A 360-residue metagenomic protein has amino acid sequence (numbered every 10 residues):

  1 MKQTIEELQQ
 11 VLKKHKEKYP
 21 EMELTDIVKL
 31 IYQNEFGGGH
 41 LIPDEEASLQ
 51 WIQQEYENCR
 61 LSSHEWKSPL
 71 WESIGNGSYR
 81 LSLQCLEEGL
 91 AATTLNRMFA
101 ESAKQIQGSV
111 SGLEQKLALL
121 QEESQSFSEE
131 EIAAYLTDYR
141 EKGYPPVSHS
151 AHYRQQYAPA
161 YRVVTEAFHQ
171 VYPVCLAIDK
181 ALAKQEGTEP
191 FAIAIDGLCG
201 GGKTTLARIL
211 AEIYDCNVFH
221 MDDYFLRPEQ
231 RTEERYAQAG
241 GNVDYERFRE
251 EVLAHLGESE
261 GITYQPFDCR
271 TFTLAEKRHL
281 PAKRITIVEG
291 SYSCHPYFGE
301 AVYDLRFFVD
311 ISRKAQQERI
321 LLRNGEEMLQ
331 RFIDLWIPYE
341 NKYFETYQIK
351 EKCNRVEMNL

Functional and structural regions predicted by a protein language model:
M1-Y153: Long, basic/Gly/Ser/Thr-rich N-terminal segments that mediate initial subcellular attachment or targeting
L86-G89, N96-V110, A118, E233-Q238 (+1 more regions): A glycine- and Lys/Arg-enriched "phosphate-lid" helix/loop adjacent to the NTP-binding pocket of small-molecule kinases
Q156-Q185: N-terminal pre-Walker A segment at the start of P-loop NTPase domains
L198: P-loop (Walker A) phosphate-binding loop of NTP-binding proteins
K203: Conserved lysine of the Walker
N217-H220, L226-H279, I285: Conserved nucleotide-sensing/catalytic segment adjacent to the nucleotide-binding pocket in NTP-handling enzymes
L274-A282, T286-R323: ATP-dependent NMP and nucleoside kinases share a basic, alpha-helical "lid"
